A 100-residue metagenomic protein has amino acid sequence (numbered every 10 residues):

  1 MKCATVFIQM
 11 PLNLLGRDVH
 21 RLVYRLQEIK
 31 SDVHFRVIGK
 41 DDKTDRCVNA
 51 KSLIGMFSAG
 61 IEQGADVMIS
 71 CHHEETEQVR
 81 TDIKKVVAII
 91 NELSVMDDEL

Functional and structural regions predicted by a protein language model:
M1-T5, D66: Intrinsic-disorder/low-complexity, polar/charged segments enriched in Ser/Thr/Lys/Arg/Asp/Glu/Gln
F7-I61: Compact, glycine-rich, soluble single-domain proteins
Q63-L100: C-terminal structural segments of small proteins and small subunits
